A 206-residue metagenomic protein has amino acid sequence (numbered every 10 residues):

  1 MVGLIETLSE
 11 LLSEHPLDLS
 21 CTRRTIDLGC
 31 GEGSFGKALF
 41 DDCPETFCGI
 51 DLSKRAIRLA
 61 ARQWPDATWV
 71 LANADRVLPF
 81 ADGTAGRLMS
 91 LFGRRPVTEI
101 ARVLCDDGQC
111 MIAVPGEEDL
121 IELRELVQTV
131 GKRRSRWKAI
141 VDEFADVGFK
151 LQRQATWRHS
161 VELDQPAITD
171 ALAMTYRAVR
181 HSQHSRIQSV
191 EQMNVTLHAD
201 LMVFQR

Functional and structural regions predicted by a protein language model:
M1-R23: Conserved alpha-helix/loop element of class I SAM-dependent methyltransferases that forms part of the SAM/SAH-binding
E32-C43: Conserved SAM-binding loop of SAM-dependent methyltransferases across substrates and taxa, primarily the Class I
S53-R55: Conserved SAM/SAH-binding beta-strand->alpha-helix loop
A60-A61: Conserved SAM-binding loop
R76-R87: A short acidic, Gly/Pro-enriched loop at the edge of an enzyme's catalytic core that lines a small-molecule cofactor
V97-M111: A short glycine-rich, Lys/Arg-flanked "PGG" loop and its adjoining helix->strand segment in the class I
Q109-V141: Conserved class I S-adenosyl-L-methionine
A155-R206: Conserved Class I S-adenosyl-L-methionine
